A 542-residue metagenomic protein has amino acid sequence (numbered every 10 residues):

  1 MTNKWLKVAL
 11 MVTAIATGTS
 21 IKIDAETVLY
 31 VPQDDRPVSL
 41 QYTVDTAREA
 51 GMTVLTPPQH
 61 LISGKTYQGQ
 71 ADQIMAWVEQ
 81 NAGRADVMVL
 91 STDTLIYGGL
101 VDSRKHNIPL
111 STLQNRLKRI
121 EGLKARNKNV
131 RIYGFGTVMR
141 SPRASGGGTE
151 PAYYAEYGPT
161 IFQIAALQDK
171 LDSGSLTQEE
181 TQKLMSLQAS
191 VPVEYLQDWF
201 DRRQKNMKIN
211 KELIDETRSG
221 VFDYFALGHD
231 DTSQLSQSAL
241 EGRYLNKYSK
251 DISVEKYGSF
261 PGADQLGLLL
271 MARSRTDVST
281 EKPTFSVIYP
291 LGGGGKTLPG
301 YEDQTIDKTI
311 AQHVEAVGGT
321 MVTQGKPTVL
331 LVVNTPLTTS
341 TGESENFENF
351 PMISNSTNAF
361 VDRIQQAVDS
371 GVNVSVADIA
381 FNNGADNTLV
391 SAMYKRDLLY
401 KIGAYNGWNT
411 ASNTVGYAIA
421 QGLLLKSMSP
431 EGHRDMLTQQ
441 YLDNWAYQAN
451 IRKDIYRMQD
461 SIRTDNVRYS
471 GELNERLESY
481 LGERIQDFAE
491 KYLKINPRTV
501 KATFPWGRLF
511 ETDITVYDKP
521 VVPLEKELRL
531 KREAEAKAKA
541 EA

Functional and structural regions predicted by a protein language model:
T2-I21: Gram-negative bacterial Sec-dependent N-terminal signal peptides
I21-K22, K539: Surface-exposed charge patches in extracellular/virion surface proteins
E26-A536, A542: An N-terminal assembly and electron-transfer interface module characteristic of large anaerobic redox and radical
